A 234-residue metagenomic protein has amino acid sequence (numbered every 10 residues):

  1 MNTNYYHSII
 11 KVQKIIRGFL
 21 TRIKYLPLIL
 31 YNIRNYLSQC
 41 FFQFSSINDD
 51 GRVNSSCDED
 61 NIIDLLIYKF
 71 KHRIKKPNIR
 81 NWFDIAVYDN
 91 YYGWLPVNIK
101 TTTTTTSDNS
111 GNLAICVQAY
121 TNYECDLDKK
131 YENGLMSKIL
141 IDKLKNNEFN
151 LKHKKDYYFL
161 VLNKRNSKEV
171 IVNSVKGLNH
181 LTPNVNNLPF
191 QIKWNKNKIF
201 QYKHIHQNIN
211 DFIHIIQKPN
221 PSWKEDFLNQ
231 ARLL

Functional and structural regions predicted by a protein language model:
M1-L28: Calmodulin-binding IQ motif alpha-helix
I23-F83, Y88-L95, K100-L234: Nucleic-acid endonuclease domains
